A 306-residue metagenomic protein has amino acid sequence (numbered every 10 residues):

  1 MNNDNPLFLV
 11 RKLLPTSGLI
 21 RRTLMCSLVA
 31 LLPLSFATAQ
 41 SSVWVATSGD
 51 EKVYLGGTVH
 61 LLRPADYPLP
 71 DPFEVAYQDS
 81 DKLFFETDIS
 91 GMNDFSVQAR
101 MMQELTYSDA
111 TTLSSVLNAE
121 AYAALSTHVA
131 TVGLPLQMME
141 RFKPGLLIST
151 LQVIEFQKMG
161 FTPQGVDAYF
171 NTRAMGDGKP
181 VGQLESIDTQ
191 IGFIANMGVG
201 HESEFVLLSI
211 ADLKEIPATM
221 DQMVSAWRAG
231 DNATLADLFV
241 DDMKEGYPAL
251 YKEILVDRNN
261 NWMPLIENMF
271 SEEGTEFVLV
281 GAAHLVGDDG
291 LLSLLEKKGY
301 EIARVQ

Functional and structural regions predicted by a protein language model:
N3-M25: Bacterial N-terminal signal peptides that target proteins for export
R22-S35: Bacterial N-terminal signal peptides
T23, T47-G49, F270-E272: Short hydrophobic "helix-edge" motifs at membrane interfaces and signal-peptide entry regions
L31-L32, P68, L291: Alpha-helical transmembrane segments and their juxtamembrane interfaces
L34-S35, D71, L294: Residues in and immediately flanking transmembrane alpha helices
Q40-L250, I254: Structured, acidic catalytic/metal-binding patches in enzyme active sites
A249-Q306: A cross-kingdom marker for long, charged
